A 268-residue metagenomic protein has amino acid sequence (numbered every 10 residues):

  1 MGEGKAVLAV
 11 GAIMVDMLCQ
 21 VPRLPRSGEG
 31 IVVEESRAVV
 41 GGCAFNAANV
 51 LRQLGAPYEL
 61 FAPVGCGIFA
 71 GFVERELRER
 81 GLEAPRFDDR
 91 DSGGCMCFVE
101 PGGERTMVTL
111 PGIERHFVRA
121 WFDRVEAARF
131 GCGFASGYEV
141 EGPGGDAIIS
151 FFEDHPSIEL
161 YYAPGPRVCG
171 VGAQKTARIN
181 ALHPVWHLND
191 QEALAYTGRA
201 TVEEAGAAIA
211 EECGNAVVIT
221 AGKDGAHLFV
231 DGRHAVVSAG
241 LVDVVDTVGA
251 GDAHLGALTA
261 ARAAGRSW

Functional and structural regions predicted by a protein language model:
M1-K5, V202-W268: Conserved phosphate-binding/catalytic region of the ribokinase-like
M1-P63, I68-R75, S238, V244-V245: Glycine-rich phosphate/adenosyl-contacting loop at the front of the ribokinase-like
V7, P57-Y58, A84, L160 (+2 more regions): Hydrophobic anchor at the start of a short beta-strand that flanks the dinucleotide cofactor-binding loop
L8-V10, T109, C132-F134, Y161 (+2 more regions): Structural motif
I13, Y138, P166, A253: Active-site metal-binding loops of divalent metal-dependent hydrolases
S27-A38, R52-A135, I158: Conserved N-terminal subdomain of the carbohydrate kinase-like
F134-P143: Catalytic beta/alpha-barrel core
I149, P156-E159, P164-V236: Conserved phosphate/ATP/ADP-binding segment of small-molecule kinases
